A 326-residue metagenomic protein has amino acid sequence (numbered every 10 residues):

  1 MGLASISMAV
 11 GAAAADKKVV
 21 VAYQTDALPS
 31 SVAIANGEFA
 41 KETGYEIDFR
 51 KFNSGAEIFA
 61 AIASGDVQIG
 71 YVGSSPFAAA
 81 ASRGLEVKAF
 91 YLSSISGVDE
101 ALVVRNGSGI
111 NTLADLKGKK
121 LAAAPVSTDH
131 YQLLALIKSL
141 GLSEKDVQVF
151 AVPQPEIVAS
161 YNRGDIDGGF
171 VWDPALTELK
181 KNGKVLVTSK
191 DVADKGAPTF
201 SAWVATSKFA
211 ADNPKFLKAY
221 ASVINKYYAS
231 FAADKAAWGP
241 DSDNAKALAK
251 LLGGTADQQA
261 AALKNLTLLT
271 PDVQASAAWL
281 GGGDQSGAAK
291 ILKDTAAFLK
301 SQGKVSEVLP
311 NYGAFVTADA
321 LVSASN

Functional and structural regions predicted by a protein language model:
M1-L3: Sec-dependent N-terminal signal peptides
I6-A15: Sec/Tat signal peptide C-region and signal peptidase I cleavage site
A15-S143, Q148-A151, E156, D167-D173 (+1 more regions): Short, glycine-/small- and polar/acidic-enriched structural segments that line small-molecule recognition paths
E42, A61, G65, R83 (+13 more regions): Structured segments of extracytoplasmic/periplasmic soluble domains in secreted or envelope-associated proteins
S75, E156-G253: Pocket-lining segment of extracytoplasmic ligand-binding domains
A80-F90, E178-D191, A260-L263: Ligand-binding "clamshell"
A211-Q302: Secondary-structure end/capping motifs
A288-N326: Conserved C-terminal helix/tail region of periplasmic/extracytoplasmic solute-binding proteins
